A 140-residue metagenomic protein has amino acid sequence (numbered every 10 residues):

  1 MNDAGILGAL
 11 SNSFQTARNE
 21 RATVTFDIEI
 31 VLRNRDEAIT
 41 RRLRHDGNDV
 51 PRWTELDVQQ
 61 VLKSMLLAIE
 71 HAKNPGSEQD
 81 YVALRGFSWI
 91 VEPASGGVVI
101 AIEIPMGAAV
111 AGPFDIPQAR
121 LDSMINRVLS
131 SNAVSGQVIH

Functional and structural regions predicted by a protein language model:
M1-H140: Positively charged, low-complexity terminal tracts and the immediately adjacent first secondary-structure elements
